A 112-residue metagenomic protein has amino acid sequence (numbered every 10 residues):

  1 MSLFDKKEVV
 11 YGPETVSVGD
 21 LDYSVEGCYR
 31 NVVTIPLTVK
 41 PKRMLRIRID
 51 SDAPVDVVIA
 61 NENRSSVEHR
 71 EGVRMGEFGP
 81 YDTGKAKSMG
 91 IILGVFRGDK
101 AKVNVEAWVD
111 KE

Functional and structural regions predicted by a protein language model:
M1-K7: Activation corresponds to long, low-complexity, non-globular regions
K6, P13-V16, L21-E26, D50-Y81 (+1 more regions): Surface-exposed beta-strand/loop patches in noncatalytic accessory domains and peripheral targeting/linker segments
V18-M44: Non-catalytic, beta-strand-enriched accessory regions in extracellular/secretory proteins and membrane protein
V32-V39, S65, R70-I92: Beta-sandwich interaction modules
P36-K40, M44, D50, P54-N63 (+2 more regions): Surface-exposed, low-hydrophobicity beta-strand/loop segments enriched in small/polar/acidic residues
S51-D52, K85, D99: A short, structural micro-pattern
V55-D56, G98-K111: Edge beta-strands of jelly-roll/beta-sandwich modules across compartments, strongly enriched in secreted/luminal
I91-D99: Short beta-strand-plus-loop segments that form exposed binding edges in beta-rich domains
